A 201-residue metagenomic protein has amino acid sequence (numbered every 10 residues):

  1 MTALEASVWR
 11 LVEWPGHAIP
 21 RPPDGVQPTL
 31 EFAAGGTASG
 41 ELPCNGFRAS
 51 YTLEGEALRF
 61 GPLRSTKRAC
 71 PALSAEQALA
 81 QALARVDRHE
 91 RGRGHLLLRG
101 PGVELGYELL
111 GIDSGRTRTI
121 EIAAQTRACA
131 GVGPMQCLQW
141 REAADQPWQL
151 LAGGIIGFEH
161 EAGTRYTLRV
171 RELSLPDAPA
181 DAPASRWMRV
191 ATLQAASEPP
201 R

Functional and structural regions predicted by a protein language model:
M1-E161, R169-R201: Lipid interaction determinants
